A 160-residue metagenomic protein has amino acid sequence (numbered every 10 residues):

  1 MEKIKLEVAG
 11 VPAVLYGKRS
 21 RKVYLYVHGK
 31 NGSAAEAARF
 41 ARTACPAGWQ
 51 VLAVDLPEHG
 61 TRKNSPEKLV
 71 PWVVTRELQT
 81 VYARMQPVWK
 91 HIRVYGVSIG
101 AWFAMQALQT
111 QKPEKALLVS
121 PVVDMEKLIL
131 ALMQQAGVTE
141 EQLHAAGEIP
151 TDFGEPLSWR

Functional and structural regions predicted by a protein language model:
M1-K18: N-terminal cap/lid segment of alpha/beta-hydrolase-fold proteins
L25-G29: The conserved beta1-alpha1 loop
K30-R42: The serine-hydrolase catalytic nucleophile loop
A44-K63: Conserved alpha/beta-hydrolase
H59-V88: Catalytic nucleophile-loop/oxyanion-hole region of alpha/beta-hydrolase and closely related hydrolase-like folds
V94-G96, V119: Short beta-strand immediately N-terminal to the catalytic nucleophile in serine-hydrolase-like folds
G96-A104: Gly/Ala-rich beta-loop-alpha elbow adjacent to hydrolase catalytic centers
Q111-R160: The alpha/beta-hydrolase serine catalytic core
